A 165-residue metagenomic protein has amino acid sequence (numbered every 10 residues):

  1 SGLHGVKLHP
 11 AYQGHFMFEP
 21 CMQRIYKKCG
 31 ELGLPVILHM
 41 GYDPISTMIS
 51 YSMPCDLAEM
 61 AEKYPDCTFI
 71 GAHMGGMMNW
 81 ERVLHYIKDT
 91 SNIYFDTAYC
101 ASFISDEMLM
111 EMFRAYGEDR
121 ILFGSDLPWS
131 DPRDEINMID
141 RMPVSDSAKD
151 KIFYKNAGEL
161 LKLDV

Functional and structural regions predicted by a protein language model:
S1-Y51, D89, F103: Active-site gating/metal-coordination segments in enzymes
H4-L8, V36-L38, F69-A72, I93-T97 (+1 more regions): Hydrophobic faces of well-ordered beta-strands that scaffold small-molecule active sites in alpha/beta enzyme cores
V6, C29, H73, F95 (+4 more regions): Conserved, mostly hydrophobic/aromatic
M17-M22, S46-K63, G76-K88, D106-F113 (+1 more regions): Distinct, well-ordered alpha-helical segments
E19, E31, M60, F69-I70: A generic "structured core" feature
E31, P65-D66, D89-N92, G117-E118: Active-site acidic short loop of glycosyltransferases
M74-M77, K88-N92, A98-F103: Domain-core and long-helix interface of multi-subunit machines
A115-L122, S130-V165: Mid-to-C-terminal alpha-helical segments outside catalytic/metal-binding sites
